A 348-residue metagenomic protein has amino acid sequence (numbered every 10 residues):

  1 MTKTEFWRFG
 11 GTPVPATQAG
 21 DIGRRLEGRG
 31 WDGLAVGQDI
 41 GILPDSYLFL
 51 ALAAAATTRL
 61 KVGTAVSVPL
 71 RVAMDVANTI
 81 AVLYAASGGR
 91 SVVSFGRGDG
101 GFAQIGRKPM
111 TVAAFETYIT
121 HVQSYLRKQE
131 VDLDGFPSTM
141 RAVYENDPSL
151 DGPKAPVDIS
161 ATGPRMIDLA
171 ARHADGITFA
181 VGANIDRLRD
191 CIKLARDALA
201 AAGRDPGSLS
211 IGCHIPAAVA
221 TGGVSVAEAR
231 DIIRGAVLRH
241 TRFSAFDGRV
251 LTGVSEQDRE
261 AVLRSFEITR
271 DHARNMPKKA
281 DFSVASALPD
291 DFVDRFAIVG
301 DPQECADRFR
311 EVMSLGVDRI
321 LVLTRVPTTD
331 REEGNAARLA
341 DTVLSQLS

Functional and structural regions predicted by a protein language model:
M1-G63, A155: N-terminal beta1-alpha1-beta2 module of alpha/beta enzyme domains
T4-F9, L34-V36, V62-V66, S91-F95 (+4 more regions): Hydrophobic faces of well-ordered beta-strands that scaffold small-molecule active sites in alpha/beta enzyme cores
T4-T17, A65-M74, D151-T162, A217-A220 (+1 more regions): Active-site mouth loops of central-metabolism enzymes
V14-L26, T79, A161-L169, D301-E311: Short, acidic/polar
G30, A53, L83, V122 (+4 more regions): Conserved, mostly hydrophobic/aromatic
G33-A56, V68, G182-I185, L323-N335: Glycine-rich, proline-tolerant flexible connector loops at the mouths of alpha/beta enzymes
Y47-T64, Y125, A201, A337-S348: Alpha-helix-loop-beta-strand connector modules within alpha/beta enzyme cores
K108-P148, L188-K193, D197-E311: An alpha-helical appendage that flanks or caps ligand/catalytic pockets
